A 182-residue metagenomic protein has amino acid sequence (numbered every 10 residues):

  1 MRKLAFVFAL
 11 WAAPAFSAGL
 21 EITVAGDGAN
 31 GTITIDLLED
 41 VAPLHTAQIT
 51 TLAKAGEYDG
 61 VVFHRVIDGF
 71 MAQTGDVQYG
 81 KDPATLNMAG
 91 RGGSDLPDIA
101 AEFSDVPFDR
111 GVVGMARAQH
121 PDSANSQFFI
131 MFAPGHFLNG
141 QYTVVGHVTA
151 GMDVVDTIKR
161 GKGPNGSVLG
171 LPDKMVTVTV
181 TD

Functional and structural regions predicted by a protein language model:
M1-L10: Sec-dependent signal peptide recognition, specifically the positively charged N-region followed immediately by
V7, A15-D182: Cyclophilin-like peptidyl-prolyl cis-trans isomerases
